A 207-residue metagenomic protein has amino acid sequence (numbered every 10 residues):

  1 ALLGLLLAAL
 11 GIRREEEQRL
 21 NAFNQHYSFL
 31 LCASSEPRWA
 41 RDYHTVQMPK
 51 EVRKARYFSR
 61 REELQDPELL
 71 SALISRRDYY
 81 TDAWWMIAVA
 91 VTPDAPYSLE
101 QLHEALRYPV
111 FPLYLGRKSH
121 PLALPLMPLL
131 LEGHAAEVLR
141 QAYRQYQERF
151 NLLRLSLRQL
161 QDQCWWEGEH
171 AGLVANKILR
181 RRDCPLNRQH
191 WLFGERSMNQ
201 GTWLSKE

Functional and structural regions predicted by a protein language model:
A1-K54: Glycine/small-residue-rich interface belts in oligomeric ring/scaffold proteins and their assembly partners
C32-E207: Internal, well-folded beta-alpha domain core
